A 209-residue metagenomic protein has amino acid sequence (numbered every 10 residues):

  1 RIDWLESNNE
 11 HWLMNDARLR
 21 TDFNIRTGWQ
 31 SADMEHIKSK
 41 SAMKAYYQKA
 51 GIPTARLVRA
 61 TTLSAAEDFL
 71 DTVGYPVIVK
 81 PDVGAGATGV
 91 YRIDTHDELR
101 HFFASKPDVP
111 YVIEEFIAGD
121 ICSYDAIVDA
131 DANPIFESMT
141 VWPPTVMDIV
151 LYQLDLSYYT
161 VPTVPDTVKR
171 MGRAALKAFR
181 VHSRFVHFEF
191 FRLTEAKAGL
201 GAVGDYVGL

Functional and structural regions predicted by a protein language model:
I2-S39, G51-R59: A short, GP-enriched loop/loop-strand-helix hinge that lies immediately N-terminal to, or at the N-terminal rim
M43-Q48, I113: Structural element of the ATP-grasp superfamily
Q48-P53, S105: Basic phosphate/pyrophosphate-binding loop/patch that engages nucleotide-derived ligands
R56, P76-I78, V109-I113: A short linear hydrophobic-aromatic micro-motif
V58-T62, Y91-D94: Short acidic-hydrophobic, aromatic-tinged amphipathic segments that line or gate anion-handling sites
A65-A66, E98: Short acidic active-site motifs
G74-R92: Conserved anion/nucleotide-ligand pocket segment
V90-V207: Internal nucleotide-binding/catalytic subdomain
